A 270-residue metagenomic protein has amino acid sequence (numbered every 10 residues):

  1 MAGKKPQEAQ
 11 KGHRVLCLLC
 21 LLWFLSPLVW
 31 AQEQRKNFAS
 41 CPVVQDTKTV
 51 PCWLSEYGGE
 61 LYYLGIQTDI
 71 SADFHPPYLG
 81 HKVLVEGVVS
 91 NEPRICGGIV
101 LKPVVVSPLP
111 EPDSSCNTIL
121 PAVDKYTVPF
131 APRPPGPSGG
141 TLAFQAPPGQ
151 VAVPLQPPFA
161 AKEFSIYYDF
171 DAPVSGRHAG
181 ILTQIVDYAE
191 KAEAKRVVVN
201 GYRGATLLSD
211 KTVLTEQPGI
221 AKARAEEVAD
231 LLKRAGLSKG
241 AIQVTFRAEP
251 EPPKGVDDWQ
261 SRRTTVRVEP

Functional and structural regions predicted by a protein language model:
G3-W23: Short, low-complexity, charge-dense intrinsically disordered segments
L18-L19, V29, V256: Cleavable N-terminal signal peptides
E33-T49: Structural detector for short beta-strands of small beta-barrel domains
Q45-I66: OB-fold (S1/OB) nucleic-acid-binding surfaces
I70-E86: Short nucleic-acid-contacting surface segments enriched for D/E, G, S/T with interspersed K/R
V88-S90, R94-V197, D257-W259, P270: Periplasmic peptidoglycan-binding/tethering modules of Gram-negative envelope proteins
Y202-P270: Periplasmic OmpA-like peptidoglycan-binding domain that tethers envelope proteins to the cell wall
